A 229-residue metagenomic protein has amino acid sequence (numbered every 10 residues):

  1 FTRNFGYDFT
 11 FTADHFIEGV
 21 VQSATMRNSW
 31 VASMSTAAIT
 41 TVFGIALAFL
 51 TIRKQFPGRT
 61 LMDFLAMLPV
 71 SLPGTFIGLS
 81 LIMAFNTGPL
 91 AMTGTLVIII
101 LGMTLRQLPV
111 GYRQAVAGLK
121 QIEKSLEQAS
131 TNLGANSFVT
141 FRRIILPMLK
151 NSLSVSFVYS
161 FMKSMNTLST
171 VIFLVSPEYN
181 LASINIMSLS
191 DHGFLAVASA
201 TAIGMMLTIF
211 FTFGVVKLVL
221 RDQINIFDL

Functional and structural regions predicted by a protein language model:
F1-N4, D8-A24, M165, V171-G214: Interhelical loop and adjacent transmembrane-helix boundary motif in polytopic membrane transport permeases
F1-N4, R27, G78-P89, G102 (+6 more regions): A structural signal for multi-pass alpha-helical bundles of membrane permease subunits that mediate small-molecule
T2-A13, E18, K54, G58-R59 (+3 more regions): Membrane-interfacial helix termini and adjacent extracytoplasmic/periplasmic loops of multi-pass transporters
V21-T51, S137: Transmembrane alpha-helix signature in integral membrane proteins
A37-I45, F49, T75, L79 (+7 more regions): Hydrophobic positions within alpha-helical transmembrane segments of bacterial inner-membrane proteins
V42-A46, I98, L105-E127, M165 (+1 more regions): Membrane-embedded alpha-helices of multi-pass transport/permease systems
L50-G58, V116-E127, T131, A135-R143 (+2 more regions): C-terminal transmembrane helix and the adjacent membrane-cytosol boundary/short C-terminal tail of inner/organellar
L68, L72, L105, Y112-A115 (+2 more regions): Transmembrane alpha-helices
